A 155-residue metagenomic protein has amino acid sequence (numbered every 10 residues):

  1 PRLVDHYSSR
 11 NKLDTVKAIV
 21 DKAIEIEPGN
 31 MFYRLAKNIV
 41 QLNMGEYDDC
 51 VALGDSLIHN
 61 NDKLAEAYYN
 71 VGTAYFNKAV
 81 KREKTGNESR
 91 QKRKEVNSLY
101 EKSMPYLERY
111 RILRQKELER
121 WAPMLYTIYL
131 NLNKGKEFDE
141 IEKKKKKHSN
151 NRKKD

Functional and structural regions predicted by a protein language model:
L3-H6, A36-K37, V71, K78 (+1 more regions): Structural register within alpha-helical repeat arrays
H6, V40, A74, K81 (+3 more regions): TPR/TPR-like alpha-solenoid repeats
S9-N11, N43-G45, G72, N77-E88 (+1 more regions): Short coil/turn linking the two alpha-helices of tandem helical-hairpin repeats
D21-E25, A52-H59, P105, R109-I112 (+1 more regions): Conserved structural position within tetratricopeptide repeats
P28, D62-K63, Q115-K116, N150: Short coil turns that delineate tetratricopeptide repeat
M31-F32, A65-E66, L118-E119: Helix-start (N-cap) detector for alpha-helical repeat units in TPR-like alpha-solenoids, especially tetratricopeptide
N77-Y106: Short coil/linker segments at helix-helix boundaries
